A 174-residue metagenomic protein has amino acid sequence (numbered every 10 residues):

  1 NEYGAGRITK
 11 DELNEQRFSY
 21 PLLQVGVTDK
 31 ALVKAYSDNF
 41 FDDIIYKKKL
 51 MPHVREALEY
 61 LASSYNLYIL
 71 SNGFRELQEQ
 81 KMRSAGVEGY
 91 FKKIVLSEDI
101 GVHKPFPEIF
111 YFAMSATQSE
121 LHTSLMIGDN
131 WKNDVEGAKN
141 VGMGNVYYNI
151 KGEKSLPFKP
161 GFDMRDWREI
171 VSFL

Functional and structural regions predicted by a protein language model:
N1-P52: N-terminal helical cap/lid subdomain that shapes the substrate entry/recognition surface in HAD-like hydrolases
E2-A5, D42-D43, S63, I94-L96 (+1 more regions): A short, structure-level motif marking secondary-structure boundaries and short turns
Q24-V25, S64, A116: Alpha-helical structural context
P52-H53, E108: Short, conserved clusters of charged catalytic residues that mark active-site and nucleotide-handling motifs
H53-S64: Catalytic-core regions built around general acid/base machinery
E59, Y68-L174: Asp-based, Mg2+/Mn2+-dependent phosphohydrolase catalytic module
